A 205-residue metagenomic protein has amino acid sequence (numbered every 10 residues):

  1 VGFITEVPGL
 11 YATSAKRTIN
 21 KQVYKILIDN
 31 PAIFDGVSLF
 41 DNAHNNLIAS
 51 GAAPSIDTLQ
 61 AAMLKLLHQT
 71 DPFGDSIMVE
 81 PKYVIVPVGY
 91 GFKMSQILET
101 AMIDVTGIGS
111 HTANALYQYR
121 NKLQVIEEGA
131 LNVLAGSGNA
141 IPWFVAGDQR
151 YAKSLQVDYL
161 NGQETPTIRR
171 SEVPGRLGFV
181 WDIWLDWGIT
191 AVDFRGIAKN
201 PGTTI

Functional and structural regions predicted by a protein language model:
V1-E6, L10-T70, K122: Alpha-helical scaffold segments that mediate packing/assembly in large oligomeric complexes
D29-I33, E80-P87: A glycine-rich phosphate-binding loop feature that marks nucleotide/adenosyl-phosphate handling sites
N42-A53, D57-H68, K82-Y83, G89-I205: Sequence/fold signature of self-assembling virion shell proteins
P72, I77-P81: Short gly/pro-enriched beta-turn/loop segments at secondary-structure junctions
